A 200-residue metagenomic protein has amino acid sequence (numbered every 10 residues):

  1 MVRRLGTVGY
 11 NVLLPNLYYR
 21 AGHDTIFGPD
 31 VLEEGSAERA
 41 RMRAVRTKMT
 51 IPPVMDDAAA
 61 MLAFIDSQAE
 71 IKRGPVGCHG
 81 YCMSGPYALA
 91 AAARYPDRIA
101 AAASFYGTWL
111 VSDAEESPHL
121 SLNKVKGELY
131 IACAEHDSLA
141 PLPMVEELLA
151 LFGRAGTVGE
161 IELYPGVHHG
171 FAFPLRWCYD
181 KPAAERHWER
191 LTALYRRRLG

Functional and structural regions predicted by a protein language model:
M1-G200: N-terminal cap/leader regions of alpha/beta-hydrolase-fold enzymes, predominantly small-molecule hydrolases
